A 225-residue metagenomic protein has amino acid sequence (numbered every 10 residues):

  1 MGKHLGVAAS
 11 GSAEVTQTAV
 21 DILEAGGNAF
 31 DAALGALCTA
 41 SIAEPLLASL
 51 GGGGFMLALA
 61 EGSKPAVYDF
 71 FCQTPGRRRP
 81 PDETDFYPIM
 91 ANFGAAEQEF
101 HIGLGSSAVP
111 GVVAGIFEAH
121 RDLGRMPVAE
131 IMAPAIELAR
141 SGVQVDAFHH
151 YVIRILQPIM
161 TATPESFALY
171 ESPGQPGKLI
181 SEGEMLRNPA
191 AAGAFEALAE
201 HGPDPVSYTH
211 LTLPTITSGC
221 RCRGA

Functional and structural regions predicted by a protein language model:
M1-D21, A29-S207, L211: Noncatalytic scaffold domains of N-terminal-nucleophile
H210-A225: Single conserved hydrophobic/aromatic residue that forms the stacking wall/gate of nucleotide- or nucleobase-binding
